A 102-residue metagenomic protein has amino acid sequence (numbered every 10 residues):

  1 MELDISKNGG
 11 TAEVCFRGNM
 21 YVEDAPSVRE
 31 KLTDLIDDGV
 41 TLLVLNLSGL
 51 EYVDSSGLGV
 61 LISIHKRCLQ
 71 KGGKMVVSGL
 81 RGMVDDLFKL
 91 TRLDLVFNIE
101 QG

Functional and structural regions predicted by a protein language model:
M1-C15: Short beta-strand/loop segment at the start of cytosolic alpha/beta domains
N19-V96: Amphipathic alpha-helical interaction surfaces in cytosolic regulatory modules
N98-G102: Short acidic-hydrophobic, aromatic-tinged amphipathic segments that line or gate anion-handling sites
